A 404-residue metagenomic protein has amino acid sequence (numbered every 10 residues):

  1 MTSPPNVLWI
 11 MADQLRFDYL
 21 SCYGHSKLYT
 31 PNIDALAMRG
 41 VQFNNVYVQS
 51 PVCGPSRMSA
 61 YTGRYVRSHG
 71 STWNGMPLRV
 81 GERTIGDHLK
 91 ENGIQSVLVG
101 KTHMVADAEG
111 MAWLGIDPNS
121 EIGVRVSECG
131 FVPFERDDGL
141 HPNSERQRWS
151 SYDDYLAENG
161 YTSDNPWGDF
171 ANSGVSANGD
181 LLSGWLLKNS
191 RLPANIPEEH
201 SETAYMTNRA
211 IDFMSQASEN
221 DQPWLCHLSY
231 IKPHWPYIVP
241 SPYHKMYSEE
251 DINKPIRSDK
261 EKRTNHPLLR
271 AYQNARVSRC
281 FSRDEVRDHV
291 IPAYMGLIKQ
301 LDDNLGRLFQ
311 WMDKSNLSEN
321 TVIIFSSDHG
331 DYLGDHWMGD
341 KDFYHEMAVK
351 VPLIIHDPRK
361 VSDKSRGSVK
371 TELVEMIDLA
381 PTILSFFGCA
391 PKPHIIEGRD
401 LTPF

Functional and structural regions predicted by a protein language model:
M1-F404: Formylglycine-dependent sulfatase
